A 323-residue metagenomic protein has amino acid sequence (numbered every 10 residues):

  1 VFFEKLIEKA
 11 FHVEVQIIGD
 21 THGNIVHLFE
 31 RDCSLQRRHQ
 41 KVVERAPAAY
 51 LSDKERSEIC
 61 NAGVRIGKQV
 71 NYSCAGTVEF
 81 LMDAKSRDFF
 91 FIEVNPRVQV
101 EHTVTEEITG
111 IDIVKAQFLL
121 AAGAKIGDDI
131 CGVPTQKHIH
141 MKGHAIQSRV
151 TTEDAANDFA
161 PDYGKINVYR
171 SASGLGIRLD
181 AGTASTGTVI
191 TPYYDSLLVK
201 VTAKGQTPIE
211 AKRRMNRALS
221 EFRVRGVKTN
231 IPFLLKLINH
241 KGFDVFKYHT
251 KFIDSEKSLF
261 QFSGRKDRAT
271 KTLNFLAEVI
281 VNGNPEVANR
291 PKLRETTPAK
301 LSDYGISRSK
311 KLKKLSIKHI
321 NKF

Functional and structural regions predicted by a protein language model:
V1-F323: ATP-dependent carboxylate activation and anion-phosphoryl transfer catalytic cores that bind Mg-ATP to form
